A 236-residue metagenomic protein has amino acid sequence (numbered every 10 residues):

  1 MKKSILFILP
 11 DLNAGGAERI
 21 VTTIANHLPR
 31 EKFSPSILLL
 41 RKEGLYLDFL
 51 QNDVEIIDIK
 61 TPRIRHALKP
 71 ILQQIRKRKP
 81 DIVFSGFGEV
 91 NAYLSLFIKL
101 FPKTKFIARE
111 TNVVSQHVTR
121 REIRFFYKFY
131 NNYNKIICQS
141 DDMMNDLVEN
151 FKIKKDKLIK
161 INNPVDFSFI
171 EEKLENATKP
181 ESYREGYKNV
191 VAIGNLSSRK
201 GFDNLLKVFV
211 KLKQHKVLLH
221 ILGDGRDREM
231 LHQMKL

Functional and structural regions predicted by a protein language model:
M1-L236: Membrane-interface segments of envelope glycosyltransferases acting on lipid-linked substrates or membrane lipids
